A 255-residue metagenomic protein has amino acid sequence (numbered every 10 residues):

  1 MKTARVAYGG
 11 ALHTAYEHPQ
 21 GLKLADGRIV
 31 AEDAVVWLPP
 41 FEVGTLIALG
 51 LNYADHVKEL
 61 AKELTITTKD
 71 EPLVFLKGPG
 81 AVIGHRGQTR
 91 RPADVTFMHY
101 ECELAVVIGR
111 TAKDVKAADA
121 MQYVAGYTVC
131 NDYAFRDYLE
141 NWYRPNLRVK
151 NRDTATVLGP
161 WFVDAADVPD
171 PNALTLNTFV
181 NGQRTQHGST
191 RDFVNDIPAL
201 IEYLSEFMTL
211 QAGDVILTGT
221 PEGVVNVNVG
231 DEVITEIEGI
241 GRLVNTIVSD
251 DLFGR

Functional and structural regions predicted by a protein language model:
M1-P72, A166-P169, Q183-R184, I234-E236 (+1 more regions): N-terminal non-catalytic cap/leader segment that marks the start of a structured domain
Y16-H18, L76, H85, P92 (+5 more regions): Short beta-strand-to-turn element immediately C-terminal to the catalytic PLP-Schiff-base lysine in fold type I
H18-P19, P39-P40, H56, R136-R255: Catalytic-pocket segment enriched in acidic/His residues
W37-L38, K62-L64, T89-M98, A112-D119 (+2 more regions): A generic local secondary-structure boundary/capping motif
T45, E71-L73, H85-T89, T96-L104 (+2 more regions): Generic beta-strand structural signal
N52, E101, A105-T111, V115-N131: RNA pseudouridine synthases
I66-G84, Y100, I234-E238: Structural signature of FAD isoalloxazine-binding scaffolds in flavoprotein oxidoreductases
L73-R91, K113, T154-W161, E222-V225: Short catalytic-site patches enriched in acidic/histidine residues that coordinate or position cofactors/metals
